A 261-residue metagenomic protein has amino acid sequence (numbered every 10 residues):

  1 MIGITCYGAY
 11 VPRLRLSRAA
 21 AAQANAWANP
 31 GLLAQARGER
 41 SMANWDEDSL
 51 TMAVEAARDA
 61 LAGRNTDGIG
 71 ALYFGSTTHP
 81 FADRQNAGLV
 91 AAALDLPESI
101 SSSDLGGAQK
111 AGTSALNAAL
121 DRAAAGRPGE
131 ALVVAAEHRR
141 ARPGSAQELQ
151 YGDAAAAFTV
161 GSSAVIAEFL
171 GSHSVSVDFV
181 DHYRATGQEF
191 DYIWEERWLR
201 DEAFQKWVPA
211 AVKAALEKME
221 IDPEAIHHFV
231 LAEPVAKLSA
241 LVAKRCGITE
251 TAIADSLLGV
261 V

Functional and structural regions predicted by a protein language model:
M1, G75-F81, G107-G112, A135-R140 (+1 more regions): Acidic, glycine-rich active-site loops and adjacent beta-strand->loop/helix elements that engage anionic groups
M1-E47, S145-E202, K206, A210-K213: Condensing-enzyme catalytic core mediating Claisen C-C bond formation in acyl metabolism
I4-C6, A60, L72, V90 (+4 more regions): Buried hydrophobic positions in well-ordered alpha/beta secondary-structure cores of metabolic enzymes
P30-A34, E39-L50, T78-E130, L241-V261: Conserved catalytic cysteine-centered active-site region of acyl-thioester-dependent Claisen-condensing enzymes
A56-G70, A210-A225, C246-T249: Phosphate/pyrophosphate-binding loops at sites that engage ATP/ADP/AMP, CoA/4′-phosphopantetheine, polyphosphate
G70-T78, D104, F229-V230: Short glycine-rich or small-residue beta-strand-to-loop segments that form or flank ligand, phosphate, metal/Fe-S
G75, A131-E137, T159-V160, L170 (+1 more regions): Short beta-strand segments
A124-A157: Flexible, glycine-rich active-site loops centered on histidine and acidic residues that chelate a metal or position
